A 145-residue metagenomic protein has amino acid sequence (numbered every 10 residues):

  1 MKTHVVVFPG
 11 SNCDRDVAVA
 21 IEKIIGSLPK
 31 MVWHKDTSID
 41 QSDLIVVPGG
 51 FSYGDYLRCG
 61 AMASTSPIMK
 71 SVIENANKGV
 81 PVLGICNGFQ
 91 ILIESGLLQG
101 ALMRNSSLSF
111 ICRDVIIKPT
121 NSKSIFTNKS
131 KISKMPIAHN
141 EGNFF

Functional and structural regions predicted by a protein language model:
M1-G84, L92-I111, K118: N-terminal beta1-alpha1 cap of cysteine-dependent amidohydrolase-like domains
G79-I85, T127-I132: Short secondary-structure transition/capping segments
G88-F89, K123: Short, flexible active-site-adjacent loop segments at beta-strand->alpha-helix junctions, enriched in small/polar
F89-Q90, G142: Short hydrophobic/aromatic residue motifs in ordered secondary structure
L97-F145: Pocket-forming structural segment of enzyme catalytic cores
